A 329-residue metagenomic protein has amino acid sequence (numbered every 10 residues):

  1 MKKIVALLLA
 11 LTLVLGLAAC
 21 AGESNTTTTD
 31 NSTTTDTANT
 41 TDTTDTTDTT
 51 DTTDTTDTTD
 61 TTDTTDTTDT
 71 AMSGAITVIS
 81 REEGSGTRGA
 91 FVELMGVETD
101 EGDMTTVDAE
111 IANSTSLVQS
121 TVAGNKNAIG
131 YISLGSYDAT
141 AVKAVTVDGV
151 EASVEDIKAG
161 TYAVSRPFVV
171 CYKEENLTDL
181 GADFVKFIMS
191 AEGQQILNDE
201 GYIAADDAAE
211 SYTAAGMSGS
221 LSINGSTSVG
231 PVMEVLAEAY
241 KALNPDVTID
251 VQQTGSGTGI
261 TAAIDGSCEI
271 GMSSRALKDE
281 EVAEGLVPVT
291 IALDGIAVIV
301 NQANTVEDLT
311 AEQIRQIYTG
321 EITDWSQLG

Functional and structural regions predicted by a protein language model:
M1-L9: Positively charged n-region of N-terminal signal peptides that target proteins for export
A6-L7, T27, T34, T40: Short amphipathic alpha-helical "recognition" segments used for binding
A10-V14: Hydrophobic alpha-helical membrane-embedded or membrane-associated segments
L15-A19: C-terminal motif of bacterial Sec signal peptides marking the signal peptidase cleavage site
A21-D30, D42, D63-G329: Exported/periplasmic ABC-transporter solute-binding proteins
T34-T68: Long, intrinsically disordered low-complexity tandem-repeat segments
